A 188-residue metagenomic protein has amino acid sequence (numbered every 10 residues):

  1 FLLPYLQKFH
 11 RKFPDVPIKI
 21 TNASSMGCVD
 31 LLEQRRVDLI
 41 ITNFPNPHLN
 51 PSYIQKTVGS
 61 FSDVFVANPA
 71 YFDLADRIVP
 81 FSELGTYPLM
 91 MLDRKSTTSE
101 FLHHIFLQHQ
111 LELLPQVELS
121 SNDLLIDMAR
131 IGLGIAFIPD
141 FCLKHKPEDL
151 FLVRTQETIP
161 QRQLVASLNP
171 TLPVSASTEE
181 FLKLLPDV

Functional and structural regions predicted by a protein language model:
F1, L152-V188: A late-sequence structural motif
F1-L49, E118-L119: Central regulatory/effector-binding core of bacterial HTH transcription factors
Y5-P14, S82, S99-E112: Ligand-binding cleft/hinge of the Venus flytrap
S24-R36, N43, T97-L152: Hydrophobic hinge/microswitch elements
F44-P45, P69, D140-C142, P170: Short secondary-structure boundary segments
S52-L89: Flexible hinge/capping segments at coil-to-helix
I54-V64, D140, E148-Q163: Short beta-strand->loop
D73-L74, P88-H109, V174-T178, L182: Secondary-structure junction motif
